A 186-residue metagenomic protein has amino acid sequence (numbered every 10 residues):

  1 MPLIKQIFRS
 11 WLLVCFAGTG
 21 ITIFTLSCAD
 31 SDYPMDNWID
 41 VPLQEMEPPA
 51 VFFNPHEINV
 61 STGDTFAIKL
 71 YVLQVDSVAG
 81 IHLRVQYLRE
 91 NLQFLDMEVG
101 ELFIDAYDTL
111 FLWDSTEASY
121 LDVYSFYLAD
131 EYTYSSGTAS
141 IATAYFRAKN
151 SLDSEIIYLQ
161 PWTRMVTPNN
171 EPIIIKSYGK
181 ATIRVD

Functional and structural regions predicted by a protein language model:
M1-S27: Sec-dependent bacterial lipoprotein signal peptides
C28-D186: Acidic, low-complexity intrinsically disordered segments
